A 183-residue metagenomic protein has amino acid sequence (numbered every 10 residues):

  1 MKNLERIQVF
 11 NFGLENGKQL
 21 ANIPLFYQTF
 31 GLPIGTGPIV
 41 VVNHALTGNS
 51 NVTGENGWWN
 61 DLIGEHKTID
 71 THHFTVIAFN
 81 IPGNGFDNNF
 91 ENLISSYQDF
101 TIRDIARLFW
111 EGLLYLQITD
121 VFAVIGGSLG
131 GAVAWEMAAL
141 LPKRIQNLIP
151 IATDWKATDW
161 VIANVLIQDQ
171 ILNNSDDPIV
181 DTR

Functional and structural regions predicted by a protein language model:
M1-I39: Catalytic-loop region of hydrolases
Q28-F86: N-terminal cap/lid subdomain of alpha/beta-hydrolase-fold enzymes
V52-G54, N88-E91, D159-V161: Short, solvent-exposed loop/turn and secondary-structure capping segments
N56-L62, I94-S95, V165-I167: Glycine-rich, phosphate-binding/catalytic loops in enzymes
N92-R103: Catalytic nucleophile-loop/oxyanion-hole region of alpha/beta-hydrolase and closely related hydrolase-like folds
R103-A123: Conserved acidic catalytic loop of the alpha/beta-hydrolase fold
T119-V161: Conserved hydrolase catalytic core segment
L148-R183: Alpha/beta-hydrolase-fold enzymes
